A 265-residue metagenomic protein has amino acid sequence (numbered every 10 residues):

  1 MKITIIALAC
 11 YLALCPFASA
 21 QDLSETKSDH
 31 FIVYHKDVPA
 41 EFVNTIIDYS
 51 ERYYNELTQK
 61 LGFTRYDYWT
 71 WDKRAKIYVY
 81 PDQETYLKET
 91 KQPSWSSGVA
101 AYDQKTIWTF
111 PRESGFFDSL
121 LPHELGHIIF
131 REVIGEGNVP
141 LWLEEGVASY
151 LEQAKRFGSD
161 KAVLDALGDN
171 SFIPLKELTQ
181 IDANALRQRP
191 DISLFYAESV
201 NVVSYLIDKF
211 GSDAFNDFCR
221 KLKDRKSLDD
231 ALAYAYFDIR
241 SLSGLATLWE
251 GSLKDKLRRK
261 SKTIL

Functional and structural regions predicted by a protein language model:
M1-I5, A20: Positively charged n-region of N-terminal signal peptides that target proteins for export
I6-C15: Bacterial N-terminal signal peptides
L14-D22: Bacterial Sec-dependent signal peptides at the C-terminal "C-region" and cleavage site
Q21-V139, L228-D229: Juxtacatalytic substrate-recognition/specificity segment
E89-Q104, F116, G135-L265: Acidic/His/Gly-enriched intrinsically disordered linker/tail segments that often contain short helix/coil "MoRF-like"
